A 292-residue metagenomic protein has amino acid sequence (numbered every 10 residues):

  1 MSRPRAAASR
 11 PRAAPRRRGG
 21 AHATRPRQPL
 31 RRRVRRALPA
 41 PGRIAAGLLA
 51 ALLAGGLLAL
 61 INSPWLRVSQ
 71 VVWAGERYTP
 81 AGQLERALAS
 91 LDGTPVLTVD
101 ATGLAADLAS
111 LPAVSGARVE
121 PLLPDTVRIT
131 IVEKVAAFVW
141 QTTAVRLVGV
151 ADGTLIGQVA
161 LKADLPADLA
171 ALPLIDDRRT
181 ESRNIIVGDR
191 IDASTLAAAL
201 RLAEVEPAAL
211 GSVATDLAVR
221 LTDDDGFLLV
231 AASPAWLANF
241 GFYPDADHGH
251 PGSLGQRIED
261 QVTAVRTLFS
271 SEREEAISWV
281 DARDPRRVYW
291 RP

Functional and structural regions predicted by a protein language model:
M1-L60, L66, A89, T94 (+2 more regions): Charged, solvent-exposed interaction patches on well-folded alpha/beta domains that mediate macromolecular contacts
V68-Q70, E76-A106, S110: Short extracytoplasmic
A113-G116: Glycine-centered tight turns that cap/initiate beta-strands
